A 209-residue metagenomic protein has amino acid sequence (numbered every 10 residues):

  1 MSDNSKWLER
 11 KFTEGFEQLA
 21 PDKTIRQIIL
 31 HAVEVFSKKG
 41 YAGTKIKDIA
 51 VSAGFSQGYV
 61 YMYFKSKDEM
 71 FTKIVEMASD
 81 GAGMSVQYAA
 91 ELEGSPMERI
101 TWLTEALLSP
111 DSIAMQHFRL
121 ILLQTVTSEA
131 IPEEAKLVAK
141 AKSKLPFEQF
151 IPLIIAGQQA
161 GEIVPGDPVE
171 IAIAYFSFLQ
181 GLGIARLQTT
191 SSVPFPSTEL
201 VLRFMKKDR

Functional and structural regions predicted by a protein language model:
M1-K11, W102-S109, K144-A160, F178-R209: C-terminal peripheral helix-coil segments that are non-catalytic and often amphipathic
E17, V164, P168-A172, S197: Membrane-interface starts of transmembrane alpha-helices
Q27, H31, V35-E69, K73: Helix-turn-helix
M70-A90, G166: Histidine- and aromatic-rich ligand-binding microenvironments
K73, Q87-Q116, I171-Y175: Hydrophobic alpha-helical connector segments
D80-G83, I113, E133-Q159, I173: Amphipathic alpha-helical packing segments from all-alpha helical-bundle domains
R99, D111-E134: Amphipathic alpha-helical segments used for helix-helix packing
